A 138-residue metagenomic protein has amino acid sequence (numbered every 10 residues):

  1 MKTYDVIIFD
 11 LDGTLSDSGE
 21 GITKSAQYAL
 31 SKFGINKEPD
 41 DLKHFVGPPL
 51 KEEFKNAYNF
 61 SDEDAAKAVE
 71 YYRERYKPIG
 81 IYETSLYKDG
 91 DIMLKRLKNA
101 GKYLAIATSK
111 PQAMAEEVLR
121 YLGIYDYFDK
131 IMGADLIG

Functional and structural regions predicted by a protein language model:
M1-H44, Y58: Active-site neighborhood of HAD-like aspartate-dependent phosphohydrolases
T3-D5, P78-I106, Q112-E117: Short, acidic loop-to-helix structural element flanking the phosphoryl-transfer center in phosphate-processing enzymes
G21, P49-E52, I92, A113-M114: Short alpha-helical
A29, P49-D62, V118: Helix-loop "lid/cap" segments that line or gate small-molecule binding pockets
L42, A65-V69, A115: Short amphipathic alpha-helix in the helical subdomain of ABC transporter nucleotide-binding domains
K55-I92: Metal-dependent phosphoesterase signature
S85, P111-G138: Substrate-recognition "cap/lid" segment bordering the active-site pocket of phosphatases
